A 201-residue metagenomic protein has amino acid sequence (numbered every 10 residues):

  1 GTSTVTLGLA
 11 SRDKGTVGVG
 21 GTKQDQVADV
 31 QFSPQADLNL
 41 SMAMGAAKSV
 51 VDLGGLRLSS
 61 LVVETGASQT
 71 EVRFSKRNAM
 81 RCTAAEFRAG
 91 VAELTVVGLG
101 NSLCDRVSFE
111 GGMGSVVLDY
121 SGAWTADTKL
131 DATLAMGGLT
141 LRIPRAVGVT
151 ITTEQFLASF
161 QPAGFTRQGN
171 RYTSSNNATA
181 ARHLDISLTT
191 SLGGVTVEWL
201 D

Functional and structural regions predicted by a protein language model:
G1-Q24, V72-D201: Short, surface-exposed interaction patches in beta-rich subdomains that mediate adhesion/assembly near membranes
L9-V30, Q35-A43, V50-D52: A cross-kingdom signal targeting lumenal/periplasmic-facing segments of multi-pass membrane and secretory-pathway
D37-N39, S60, T179: Residue-level detector of solvent-exposed, low-hydrophobicity positions
S41-C82, E86: Right-handed parallel beta-helix
